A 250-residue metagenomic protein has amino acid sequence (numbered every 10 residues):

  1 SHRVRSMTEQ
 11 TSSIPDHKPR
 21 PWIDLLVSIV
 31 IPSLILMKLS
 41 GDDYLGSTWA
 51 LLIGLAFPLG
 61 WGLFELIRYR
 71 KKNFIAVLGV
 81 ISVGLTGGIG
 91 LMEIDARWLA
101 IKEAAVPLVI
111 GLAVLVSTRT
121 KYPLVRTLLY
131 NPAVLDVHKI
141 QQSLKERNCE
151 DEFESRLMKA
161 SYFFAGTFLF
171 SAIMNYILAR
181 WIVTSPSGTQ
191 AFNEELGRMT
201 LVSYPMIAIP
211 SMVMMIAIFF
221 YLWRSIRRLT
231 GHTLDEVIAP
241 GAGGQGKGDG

Functional and structural regions predicted by a protein language model:
H2-P19: Short, Lys/Arg-rich, polar N-terminal cytosolic tail immediately upstream of the first transmembrane signal-anchor
I23, V27, I31, I53-G60 (+5 more regions): Lipid-exposed faces of alpha-helical membrane segments in multi-pass integral membrane proteins
L34-L45, I67: Short, hydrophobic transmembrane alpha-helix segments
D42-A56, I75-A76: Structural signature of hydrophobic alpha-helical transmembrane segments
R68-V116, S187-E195: Long, highly hydrophobic alpha-helical transmembrane signal-anchor segments
W98-E154: Membrane-proximal helix-loop-helix units in multi-pass membrane proteins
V125, E150-V183, M215: Alpha-helical transmembrane segments of helical membrane proteins, especially in multi-pass transport, channel
I182-L234: Alpha-helical transmembrane segments and their immediate juxtamembrane interface regions
